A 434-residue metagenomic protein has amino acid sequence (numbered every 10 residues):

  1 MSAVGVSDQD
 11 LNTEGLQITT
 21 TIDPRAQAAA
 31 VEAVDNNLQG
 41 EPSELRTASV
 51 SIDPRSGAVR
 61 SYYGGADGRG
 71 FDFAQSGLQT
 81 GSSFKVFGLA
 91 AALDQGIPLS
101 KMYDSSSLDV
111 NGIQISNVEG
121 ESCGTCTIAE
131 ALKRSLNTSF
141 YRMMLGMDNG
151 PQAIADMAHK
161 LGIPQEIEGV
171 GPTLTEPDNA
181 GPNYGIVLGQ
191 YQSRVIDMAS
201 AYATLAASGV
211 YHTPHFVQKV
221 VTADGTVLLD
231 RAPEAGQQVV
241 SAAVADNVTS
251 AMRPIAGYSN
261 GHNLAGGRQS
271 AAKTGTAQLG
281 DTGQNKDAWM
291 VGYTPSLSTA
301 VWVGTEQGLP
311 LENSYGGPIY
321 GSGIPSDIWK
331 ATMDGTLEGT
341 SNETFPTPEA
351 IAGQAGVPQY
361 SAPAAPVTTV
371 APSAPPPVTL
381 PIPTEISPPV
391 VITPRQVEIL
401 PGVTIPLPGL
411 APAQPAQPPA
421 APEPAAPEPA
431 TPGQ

Functional and structural regions predicted by a protein language model:
M1-T21, P172-T175, G185-G189, A203: Non-catalytic, structured segments within soluble enzyme domains
S2, S51-G65, L93-I97, K133-N137 (+5 more regions): Glycine-rich, acidic and aromatic/proline-enriched surface loops and short helix-turn segments that act as binding
D8-S83, A90, K101, A153-K160 (+1 more regions): Periplasmic/cell-envelope proteins involved in peptidoglycan metabolism and beta-lactam response
D10-G15, S43-T47, M143-G146, D156-K160 (+3 more regions): Short coil/turn segments at secondary-structure boundaries
T20-G40, S51, Y62-Q79, Q192-T368: A penicillin-recognizing enzyme superfamily signal
I97-I154, N183-I186, Y211, A223-P254: Conserved catalytic neighborhood of penicillin-recognizing serine enzymes
Q114-V118, D148-S200: Mid-domain, small-residue-enriched loop/turn segments at the edges of structured enzyme/sensor domains
A352-Q434: Proline/serine/threonine-rich low-complexity "mucin-like" segments in extracytoplasmic/periplasmic regions that act as
